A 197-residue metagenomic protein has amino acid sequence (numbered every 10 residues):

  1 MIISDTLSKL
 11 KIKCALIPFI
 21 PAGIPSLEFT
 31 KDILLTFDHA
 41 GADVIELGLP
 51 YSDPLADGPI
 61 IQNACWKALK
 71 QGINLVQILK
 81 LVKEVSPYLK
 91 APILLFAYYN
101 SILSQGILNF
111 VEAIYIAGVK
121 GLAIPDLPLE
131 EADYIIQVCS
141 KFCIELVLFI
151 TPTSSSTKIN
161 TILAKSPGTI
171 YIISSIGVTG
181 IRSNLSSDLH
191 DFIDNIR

Functional and structural regions predicted by a protein language model:
M1-F19, V82-S86: N-terminal amphipathic alpha-helix/helix-capping segment at the start of soluble metabolic enzymes
L16-T30, P92-G106, E145-S154, R182: Active-site mouth loops of central-metabolism enzymes
I17, D43-E46, A123, V147-L148 (+1 more regions): Conserved beta-strand positions in the central sheet of alpha/beta enzyme cores
P18, F37, I45-G48, I114 (+1 more regions): Conserved, mostly hydrophobic/aromatic
G41, I114-K120, V138-V147, A164-I170: Glycine-enriched alpha-helix->loop->beta-strand junction motifs that scaffold or abut catalytic
V44-I45, L49-Y51, Q62-L127: Active-site beta->alpha loop and helix N-cap motifs at the rims of alpha/beta catalytic domains
I61-A64, Q71, I159-R197: Glycine/Thr-rich beta-alpha phosphate-binding loop at enzyme active sites
K70-I73, G118-E131, E145-S154, I159-N160 (+1 more regions): Catalytic beta/alpha-barrel core
